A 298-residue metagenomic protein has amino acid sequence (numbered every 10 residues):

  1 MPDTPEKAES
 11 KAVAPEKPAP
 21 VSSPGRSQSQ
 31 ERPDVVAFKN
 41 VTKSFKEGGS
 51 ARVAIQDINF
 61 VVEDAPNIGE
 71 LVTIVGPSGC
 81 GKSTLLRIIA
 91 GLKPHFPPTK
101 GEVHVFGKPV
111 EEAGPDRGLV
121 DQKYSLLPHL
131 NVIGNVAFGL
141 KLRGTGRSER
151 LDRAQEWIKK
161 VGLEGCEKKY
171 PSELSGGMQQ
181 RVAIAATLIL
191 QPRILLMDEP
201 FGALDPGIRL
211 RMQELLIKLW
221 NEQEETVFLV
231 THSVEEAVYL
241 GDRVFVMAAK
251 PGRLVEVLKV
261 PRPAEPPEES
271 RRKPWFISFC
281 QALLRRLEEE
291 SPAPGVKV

Functional and structural regions predicted by a protein language model:
Q28-F38, S44-D57, V61-I68, K93-P97: A short, flexible loop at the N-terminus of ABC-type nucleotide-binding domains that lies
P98-E112: Conserved ABC transporter NBD signature motif
L130-F138: Short coil-to-helix segment of the ABC ATPase nucleotide-binding domain corresponding to the Q-loop/switch region
K141, S148-C166, K218: Conserved ABC ATPase "signature" region
Y170-L174, M178: Conserved ABC ATPase signature
I189-R193: A short, proline-enriched helix->beta-strand linker immediately N-terminal to the Walker B motif in ABC-type P-loop
L195-D198: Catalytic Walker B motif of ABC-type/P-loop ATPase nucleotide-binding domains
